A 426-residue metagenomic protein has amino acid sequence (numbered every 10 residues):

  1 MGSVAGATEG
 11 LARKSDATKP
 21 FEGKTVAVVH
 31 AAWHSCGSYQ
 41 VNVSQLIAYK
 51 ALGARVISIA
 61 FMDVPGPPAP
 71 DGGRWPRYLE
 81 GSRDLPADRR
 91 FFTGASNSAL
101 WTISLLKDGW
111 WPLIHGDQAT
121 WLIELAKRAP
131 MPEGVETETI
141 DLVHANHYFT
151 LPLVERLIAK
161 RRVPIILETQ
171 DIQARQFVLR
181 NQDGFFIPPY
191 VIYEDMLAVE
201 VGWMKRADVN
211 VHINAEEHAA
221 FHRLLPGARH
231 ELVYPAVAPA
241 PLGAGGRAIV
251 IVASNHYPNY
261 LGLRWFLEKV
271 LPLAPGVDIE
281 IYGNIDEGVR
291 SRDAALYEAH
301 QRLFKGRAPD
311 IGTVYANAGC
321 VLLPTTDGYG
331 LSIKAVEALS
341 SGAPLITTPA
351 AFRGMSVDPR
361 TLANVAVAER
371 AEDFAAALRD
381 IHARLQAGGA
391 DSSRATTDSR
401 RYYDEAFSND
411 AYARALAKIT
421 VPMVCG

Functional and structural regions predicted by a protein language model:
G10-N42, I59-V64, I249-A253, T326: Nucleotide-activated donor-dependent transferases that construct or modify glycoconjugates
A126, P132-G134, L167, Q173-A174 (+1 more regions): Membrane-proximal helix-turn-helix segments that form the acceptor-binding/catalytic region of lipid-linked
I158-L179: Active-site proximal beta-strand in glycosyltransferases
Y190-Y193, V201-P241: Donor nucleotide-sugar binding/catalytic pocket of nucleotide-sugar-dependent glycosyltransferases
L232-A295, A299, F304-G312, A316: Conserved catalytic-core segment of nucleotide-activated headgroup transferases in glycan assembly
P241, Q386-V421: A charged, aromatic-enriched C-terminal amphipathic alpha-helix characteristic of glycosyltransferases across folds
A316-G330, A343: Acidic donor-binding loop of glycosyltransferase active sites
K334, P344-A351: Short hydrophobic beta-strand element within catalytic cores of glycosyltransferases and related nucleotide-activated
